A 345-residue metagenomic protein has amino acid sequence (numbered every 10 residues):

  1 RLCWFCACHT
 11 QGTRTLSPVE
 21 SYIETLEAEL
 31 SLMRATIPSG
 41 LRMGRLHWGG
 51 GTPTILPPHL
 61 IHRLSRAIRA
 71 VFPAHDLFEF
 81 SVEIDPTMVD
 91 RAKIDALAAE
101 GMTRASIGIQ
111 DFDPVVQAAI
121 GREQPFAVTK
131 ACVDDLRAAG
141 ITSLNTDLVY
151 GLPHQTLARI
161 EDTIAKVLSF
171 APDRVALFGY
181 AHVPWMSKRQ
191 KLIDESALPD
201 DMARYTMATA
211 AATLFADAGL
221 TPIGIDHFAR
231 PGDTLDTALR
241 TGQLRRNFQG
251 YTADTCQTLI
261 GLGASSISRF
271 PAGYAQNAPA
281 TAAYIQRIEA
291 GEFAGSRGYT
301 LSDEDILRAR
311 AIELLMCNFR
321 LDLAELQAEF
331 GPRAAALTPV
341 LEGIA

Functional and structural regions predicted by a protein language model:
R1-T10: Local cysteine-cluster metal-coordination motifs and their immediate loop/turn environment, predominantly Fe-S cluster
T10-T36, L41-P332: C-terminal scaffold of the Radical SAM
Q327, I344-A345: C-terminal extensions of enzymes
P332-G343: Short amphipathic alpha-helical interaction segments
